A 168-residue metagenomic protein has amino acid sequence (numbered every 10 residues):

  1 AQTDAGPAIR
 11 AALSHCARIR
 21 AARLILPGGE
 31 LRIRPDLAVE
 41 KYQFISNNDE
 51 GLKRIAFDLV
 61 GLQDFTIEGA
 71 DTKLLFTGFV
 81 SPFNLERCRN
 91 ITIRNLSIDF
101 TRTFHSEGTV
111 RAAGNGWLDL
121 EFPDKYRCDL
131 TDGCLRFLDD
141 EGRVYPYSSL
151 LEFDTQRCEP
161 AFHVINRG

Functional and structural regions predicted by a protein language model:
A1-I9, E30: Right-handed parallel beta-helix/beta-solenoid
T3-D4, R34, E68, D99: Serine/threonine-rich low-complexity intrinsically disordered regions
R10-A17, R32-T66, L75-R94, R102-P123: Extracellular beta-strand-rich solenoid/capping regions of secreted or surface-exposed proteins that bind or remodel
I19-R23: Loop/turn elements at helix/coil->beta-strand transitions in domains of secreted/extracellular proteins
E30, D71-K73, S97: A structural signal for beta-strand register positions
V80-E86, N90-G168: Right-handed parallel beta-helix
